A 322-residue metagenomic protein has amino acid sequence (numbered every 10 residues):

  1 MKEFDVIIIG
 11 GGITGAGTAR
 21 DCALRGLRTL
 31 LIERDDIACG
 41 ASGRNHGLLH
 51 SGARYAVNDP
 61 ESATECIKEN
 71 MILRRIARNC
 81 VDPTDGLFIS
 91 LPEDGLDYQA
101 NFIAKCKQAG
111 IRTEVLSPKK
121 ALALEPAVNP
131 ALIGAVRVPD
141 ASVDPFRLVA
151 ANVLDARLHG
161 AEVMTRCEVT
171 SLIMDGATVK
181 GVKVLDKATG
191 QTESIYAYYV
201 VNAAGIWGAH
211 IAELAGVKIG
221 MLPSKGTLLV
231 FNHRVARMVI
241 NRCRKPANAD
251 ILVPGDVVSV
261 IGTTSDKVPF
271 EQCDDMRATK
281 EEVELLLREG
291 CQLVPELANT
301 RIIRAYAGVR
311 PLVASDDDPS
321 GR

Functional and structural regions predicted by a protein language model:
K2-F4, G190-Y199: Core beta-strand elements of the Rossmann-like FAD/NAD(P) dinucleotide-binding domain in flavoenzyme oxidoreductases
D5-L30: N-terminal Rossmann-like FAD-binding beta1-loop-alpha1 element of flavoenzymes
I9, I195-G205: Short hydrophobic core segments
A23-G43: Glycine-rich FAD pyrophosphate-binding loop
G47-L124, A249-D250: Dinucleotide-binding Rossmann-like beta1-alpha1 core, especially the glycine-rich loop that anchors the ADP
I89-H159, M164-T165, S171-T178, K183 (+3 more regions): Flavin (FAD/FMN) cofactor-binding and adjacent substrate-gating region of FAD-dependent oxidoreductase domains
P145, D155, K218-T227, R234-V235 (+2 more regions): C-terminal catalytic lobe of FAD-dependent flavoproteins
N202-G216: Flavin (primarily FAD) binding-site architecture
